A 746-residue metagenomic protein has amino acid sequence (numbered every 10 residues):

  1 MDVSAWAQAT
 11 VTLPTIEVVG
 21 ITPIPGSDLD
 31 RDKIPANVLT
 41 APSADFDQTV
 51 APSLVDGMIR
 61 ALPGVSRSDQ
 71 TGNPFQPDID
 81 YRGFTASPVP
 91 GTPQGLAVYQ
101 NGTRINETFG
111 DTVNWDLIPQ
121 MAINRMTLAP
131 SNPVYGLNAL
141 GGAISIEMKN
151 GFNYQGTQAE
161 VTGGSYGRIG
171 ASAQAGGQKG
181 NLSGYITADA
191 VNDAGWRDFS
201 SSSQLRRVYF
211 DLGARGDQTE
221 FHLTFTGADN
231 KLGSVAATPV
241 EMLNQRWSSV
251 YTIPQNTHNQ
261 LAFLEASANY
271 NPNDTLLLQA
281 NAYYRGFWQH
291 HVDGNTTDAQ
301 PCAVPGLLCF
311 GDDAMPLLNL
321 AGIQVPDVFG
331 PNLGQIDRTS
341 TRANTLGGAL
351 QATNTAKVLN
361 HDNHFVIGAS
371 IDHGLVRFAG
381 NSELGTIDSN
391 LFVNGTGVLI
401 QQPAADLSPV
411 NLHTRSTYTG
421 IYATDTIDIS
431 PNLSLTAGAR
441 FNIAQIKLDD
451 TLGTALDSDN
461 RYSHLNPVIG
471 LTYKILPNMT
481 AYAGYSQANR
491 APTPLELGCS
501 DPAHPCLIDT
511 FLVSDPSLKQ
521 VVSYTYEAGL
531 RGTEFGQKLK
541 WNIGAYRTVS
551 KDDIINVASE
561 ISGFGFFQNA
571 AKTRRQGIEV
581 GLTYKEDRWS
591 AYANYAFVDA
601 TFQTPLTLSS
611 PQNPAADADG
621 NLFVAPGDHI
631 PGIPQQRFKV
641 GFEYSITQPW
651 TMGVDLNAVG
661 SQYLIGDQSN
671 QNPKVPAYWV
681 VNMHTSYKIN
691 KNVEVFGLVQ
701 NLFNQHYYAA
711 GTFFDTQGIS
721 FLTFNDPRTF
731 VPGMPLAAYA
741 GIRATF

Functional and structural regions predicted by a protein language model:
D56-T103, E107: Extracytoplasmic beta-strand/coil segments of soluble accessory domains associated with Gram-negative outer-membrane
I105-E107, D116-E160: A beta-strand signature from Gram-negative outer-membrane beta-barrel systems, especially the internal plug domain
G163-N192, R197-V235, P254-L277, Y422 (+1 more regions): Transmembrane beta-barrel wall of Gram-negative outer-membrane proteins
T219-H222, N259-D298, L308-D449, N542 (+1 more regions): Face-selective signature of the C-terminal outer-membrane beta-barrel domain
N271, L277-N295, K474, T480-S486 (+2 more regions): Membrane-embedded beta-barrel scaffold of Gram-negative outer-membrane proteins
A343, D362-H373, V410-V549, E643-T647: Structural signature of Gram-negative outer-membrane beta-barrels, strongest in the C-terminal barrel of TonB-dependent
A349-N354, V358, S430-P431, A444 (+3 more regions): Gram-negative outer-membrane beta-barrel transporters
N489, N657-I665, S686-F746: C-terminal beta-signal and adjacent terminal beta-strands/loops of Gram-negative outer-membrane beta-barrel proteins
